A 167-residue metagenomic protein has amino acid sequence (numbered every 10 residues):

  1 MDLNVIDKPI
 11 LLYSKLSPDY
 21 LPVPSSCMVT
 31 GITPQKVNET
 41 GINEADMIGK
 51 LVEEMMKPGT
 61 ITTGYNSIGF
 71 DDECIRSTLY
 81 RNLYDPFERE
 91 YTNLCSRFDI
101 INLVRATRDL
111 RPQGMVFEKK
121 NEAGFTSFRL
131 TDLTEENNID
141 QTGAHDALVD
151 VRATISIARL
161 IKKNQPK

Functional and structural regions predicted by a protein language model:
D2-I32, M55-P166: Metal-dependent phosphoesterase core characteristic of DEDDh/y 3'-5' exonuclease domains
T30-M47: Metal-dependent phosphoesterase signature
E44-K57: Short, basic/hydrophobic alpha-helical segments
